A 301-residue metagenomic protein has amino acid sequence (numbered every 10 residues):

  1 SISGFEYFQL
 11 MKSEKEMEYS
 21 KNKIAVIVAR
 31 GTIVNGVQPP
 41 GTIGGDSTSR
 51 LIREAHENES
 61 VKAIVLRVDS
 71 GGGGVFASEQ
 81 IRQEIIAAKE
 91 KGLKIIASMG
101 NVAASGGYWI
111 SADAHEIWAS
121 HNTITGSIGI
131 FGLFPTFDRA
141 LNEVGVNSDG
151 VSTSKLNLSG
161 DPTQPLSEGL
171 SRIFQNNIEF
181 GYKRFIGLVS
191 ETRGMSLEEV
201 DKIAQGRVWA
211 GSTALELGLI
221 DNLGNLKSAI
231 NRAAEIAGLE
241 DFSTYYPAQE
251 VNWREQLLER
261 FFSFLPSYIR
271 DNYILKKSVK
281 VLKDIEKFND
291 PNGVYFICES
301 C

Functional and structural regions predicted by a protein language model:
S1, D138, N142-A233, A237: Charged, glycine-interspersed solvent-exposed loop segments at helix/strand-loop junctions that cap or gate access
S1-S20, F131, I186-T192, D221-F262: C-terminal long alpha-helix characteristic of the crotonase
M11-A140: Cleft-lining beta-strand/loop regions that shape enzyme active-site pockets
K12-E14, K21-I24, V28-P40, D46-R53 (+3 more regions): Intrinsic disorder and flexible/low-complexity segments
V28-G31, V68-S70, A97-N101, H121-T123 (+9 more regions): Active-site proximal loops enriched in glycine and acidic residues that flank catalytic Cys/His/Asp and coordinate
V75-Q80, T213-E216, L258-R260: Short glycine/threonine-rich loop-to-helix capping motif typified by GTGT followed within a few residues by an Asp-Pro
I124-F137, N157-L166, L258-N272: Short flexible/disordered coil segments
